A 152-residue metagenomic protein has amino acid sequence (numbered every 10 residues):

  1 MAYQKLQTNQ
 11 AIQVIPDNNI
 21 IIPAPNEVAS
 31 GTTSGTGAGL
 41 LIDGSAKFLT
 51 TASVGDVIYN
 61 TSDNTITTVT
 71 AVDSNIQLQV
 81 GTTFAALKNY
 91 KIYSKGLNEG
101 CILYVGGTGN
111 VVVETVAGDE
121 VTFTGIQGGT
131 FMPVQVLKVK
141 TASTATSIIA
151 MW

Functional and structural regions predicted by a protein language model:
M1-N26, T68-A71, K88-W152: Surface-exposed, low-hydrophobicity beta-strand/loop segments enriched in small/polar/acidic residues
P23-K88: Autoprocessing Asn-cyclization modules and mimics
